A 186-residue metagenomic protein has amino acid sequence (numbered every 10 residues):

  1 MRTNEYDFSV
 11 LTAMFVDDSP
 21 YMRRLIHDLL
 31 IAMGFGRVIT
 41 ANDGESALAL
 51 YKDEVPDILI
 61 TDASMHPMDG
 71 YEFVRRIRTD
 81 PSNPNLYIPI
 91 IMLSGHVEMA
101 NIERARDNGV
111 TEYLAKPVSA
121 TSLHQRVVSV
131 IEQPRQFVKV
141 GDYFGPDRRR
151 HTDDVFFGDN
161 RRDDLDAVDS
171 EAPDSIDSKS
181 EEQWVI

Functional and structural regions predicted by a protein language model:
Y6, E132-I186: CheY-like receiver
P20-I39: Two-component/phosphorelay signaling modules centered on CheY-like receiver
H27, E72, V97-E112, Q125 (+3 more regions): Alpha4 helix (beta4-alpha4-beta5 surface) of REC/receiver domains from two-component response regulators
T40-I58: Acidic, metal-coordinating helix/loop segments flanking the phosphotransfer/catalytic sites of two-component signaling
D43, D69-R75: Acidic catalytic/metal-coordinating carboxylates
M65: Receiver (REC) domain active-site loop signature in two-component systems and cognate sites in sensor histidine kinases
V118-I131, R135, K139-V140: C-terminal output helix
